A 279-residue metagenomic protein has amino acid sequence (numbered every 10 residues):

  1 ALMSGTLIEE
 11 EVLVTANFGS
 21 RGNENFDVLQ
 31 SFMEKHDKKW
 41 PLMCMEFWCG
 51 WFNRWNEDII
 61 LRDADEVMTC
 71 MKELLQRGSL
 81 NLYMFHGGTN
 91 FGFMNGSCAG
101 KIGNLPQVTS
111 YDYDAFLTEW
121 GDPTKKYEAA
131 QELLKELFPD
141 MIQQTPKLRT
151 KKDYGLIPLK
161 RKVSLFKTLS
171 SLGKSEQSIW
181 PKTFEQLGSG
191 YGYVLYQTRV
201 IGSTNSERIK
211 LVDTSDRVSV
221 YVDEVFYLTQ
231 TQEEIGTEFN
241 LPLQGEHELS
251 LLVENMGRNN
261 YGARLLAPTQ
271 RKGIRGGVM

Functional and structural regions predicted by a protein language model:
A1-K35: Gly/Pro-rich turn-and-neighbor structural signature
R21-T118, D122, L133: Catalytic-core region of carbohydrate-active enzymes that cleave or remodel glycosidic bonds
N104, S215, V222-G236: Solvent-exposed beta-strand/loop surfaces of large extracellular or lumenal domains
Q107-K167: Aromatic- and carboxylate-lined catalytic core of secreted/periplasmic carbohydrate-active enzymes
T118, L133-Y154, E176-I179, E246-M279: An acidic-aromatic loop/edge-strand motif
R161-Q197: Edge strands and adjacent loops of beta-rich recognition modules
G192-V194, I201-R208, E246: Extended extracellular/luminal ectodomain segments enriched in beta-structured repeat modules
S206-V222, L249: Aromatic-lined ligand-binding clefts that engage carbohydrates, nucleic acids, or primary amines
